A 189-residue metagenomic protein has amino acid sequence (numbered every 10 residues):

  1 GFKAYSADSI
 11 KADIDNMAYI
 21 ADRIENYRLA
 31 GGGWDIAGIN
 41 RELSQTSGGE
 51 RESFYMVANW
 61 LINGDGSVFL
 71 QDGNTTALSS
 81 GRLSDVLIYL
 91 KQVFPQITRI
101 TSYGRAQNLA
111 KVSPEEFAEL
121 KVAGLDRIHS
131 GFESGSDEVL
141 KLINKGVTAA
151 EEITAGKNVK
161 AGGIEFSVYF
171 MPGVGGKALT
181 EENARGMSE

Functional and structural regions predicted by a protein language model:
G1, T75, G135-D137, P172-G176: A short, flexible beta-alpha/helix-coil linker loop
G1-G38: Canonical Radical SAM [4Fe-4S] cluster-binding loop centered on the CxxxCxxC motif and its immediate flanking residues
F2-Y5, S9, L78, R82 (+2 more regions): Alpha-helix N-cap and loop-to-helix initiation/capping positions
A4-A7, R105, M171: Intrinsically disordered, low-complexity regions enriched in small/polar residues
R23-A161: Conserved SAM/AdoMet-binding glycine-rich loop
R127, A150-E189: Conserved C-terminal portion of the radical SAM core fold that forms the substrate/S-adenosylmethionine-binding
